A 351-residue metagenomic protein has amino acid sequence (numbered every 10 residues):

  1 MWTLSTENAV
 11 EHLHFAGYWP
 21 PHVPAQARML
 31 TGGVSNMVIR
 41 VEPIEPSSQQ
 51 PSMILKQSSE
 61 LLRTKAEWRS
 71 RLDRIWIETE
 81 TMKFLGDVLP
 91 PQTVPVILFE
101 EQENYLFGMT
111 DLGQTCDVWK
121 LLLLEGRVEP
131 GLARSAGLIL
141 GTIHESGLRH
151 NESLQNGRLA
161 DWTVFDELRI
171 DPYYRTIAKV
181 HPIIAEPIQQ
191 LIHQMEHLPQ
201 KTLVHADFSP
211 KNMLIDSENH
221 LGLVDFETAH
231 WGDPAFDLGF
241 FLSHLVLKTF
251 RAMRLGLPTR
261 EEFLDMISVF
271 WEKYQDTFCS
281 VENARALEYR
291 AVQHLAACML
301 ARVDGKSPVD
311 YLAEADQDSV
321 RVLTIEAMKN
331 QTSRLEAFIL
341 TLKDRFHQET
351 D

Functional and structural regions predicted by a protein language model:
M1-A27: Juxta-kinase regulatory segment immediately upstream of eukaryotic protein kinase catalytic domains
M1-E11, T110, S146-R149, S153-M195 (+2 more regions): Active-site catalytic-loop/activation-segment of kinase and kinase-like phosphoryl-transfer enzymes
Y18-A25, T79, E186-L198: Short Pro/Gly-enriched beta-strand edge/turn motifs at strand-loop
R28-L55, L191-F236: Active-site acidic catalytic loop and adjacent metal/ATP-binding pocket of ATP-dependent phosphoryl transfer enzymes
L30, I39-N151: ATP-binding pocket architecture of kinase catalytic cores
E80, A235-C279, L295-E314: Active-site activation/catalytic loop segments of kinase-like enzymes and analogous catalytic loops in related
A252-E261, C298-D351: ATP/Mg2+ or Mg2+-diphosphate-binding catalytic cores that bind nucleotide phosphates or diphosphates via glycine-rich
V281-L295: All-alpha amphipathic helical-bundle segments outside canonical DNA-binding/catalytic cores that form hydrophobic
